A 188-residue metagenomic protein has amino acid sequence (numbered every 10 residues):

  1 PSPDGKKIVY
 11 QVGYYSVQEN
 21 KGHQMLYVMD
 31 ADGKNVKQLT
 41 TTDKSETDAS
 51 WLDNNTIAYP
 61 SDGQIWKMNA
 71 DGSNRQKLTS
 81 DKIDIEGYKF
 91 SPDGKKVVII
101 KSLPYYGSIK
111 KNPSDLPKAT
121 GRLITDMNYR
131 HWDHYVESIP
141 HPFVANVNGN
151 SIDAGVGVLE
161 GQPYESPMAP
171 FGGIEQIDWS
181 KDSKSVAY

Functional and structural regions predicted by a protein language model:
P1-D4, S16-N20, V28-M29: Short secondary-structure boundary/capping segments within folded domains
P1-Q11, D43-P60, R75, K82-I100 (+2 more regions): Conserved beta-propeller blade repeats
Y14-Q18, P104-G107: Short glycine/acidic-enriched loop and turn motifs that connect beta-strands
E19-G22, M29-E46, M68-D84, N146-G173: Multi-bladed beta-propeller domains
H23-Q24, S102-N148, V156, E160: Predominantly five- to eight-bladed beta-propeller fold
D48, G87, Y106-S108, S151: Intrinsically disordered, low-complexity acidic/polar segments
G63-Q64: Loop/turn residues immediately N-terminal
